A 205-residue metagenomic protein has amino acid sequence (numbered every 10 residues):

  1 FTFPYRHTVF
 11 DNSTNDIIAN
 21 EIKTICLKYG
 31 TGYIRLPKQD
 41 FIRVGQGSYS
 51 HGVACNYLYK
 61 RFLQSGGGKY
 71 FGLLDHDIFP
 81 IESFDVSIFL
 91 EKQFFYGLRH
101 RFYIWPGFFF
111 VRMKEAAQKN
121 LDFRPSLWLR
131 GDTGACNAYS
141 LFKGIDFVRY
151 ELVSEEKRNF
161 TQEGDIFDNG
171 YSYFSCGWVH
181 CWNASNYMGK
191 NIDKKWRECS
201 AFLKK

Functional and structural regions predicted by a protein language model:
F1-Y5: Short, acidic, metal-binding catalytic loop of nucleotide-sugar glycosyltransferases
R6-T8, V148: A structural signal for isolated positions on well-ordered beta-strands in alpha/beta enzyme cores
D11-S13: Acidic ATP/Mg2+-coordinating residue in the GHKL
N15-G68: Active-site-proximal specificity loops/subdomain of glycosyltransferases
L36-Q46, F102-Y103, E155-E163: A short acidic, often aromatic-flanked loop/helix-cap motif at beta-alpha or helix-coil junctions that lines enzyme
S48, I78-K143: Conserved catalytic core of nucleotide-sugar-dependent glycosyltransferases
F71: Short aromatic/hydrophobic "clamp" motif used to bind/position activated sugar donors
D132-K205: C-terminal catalytic/acceptor-binding lobe
